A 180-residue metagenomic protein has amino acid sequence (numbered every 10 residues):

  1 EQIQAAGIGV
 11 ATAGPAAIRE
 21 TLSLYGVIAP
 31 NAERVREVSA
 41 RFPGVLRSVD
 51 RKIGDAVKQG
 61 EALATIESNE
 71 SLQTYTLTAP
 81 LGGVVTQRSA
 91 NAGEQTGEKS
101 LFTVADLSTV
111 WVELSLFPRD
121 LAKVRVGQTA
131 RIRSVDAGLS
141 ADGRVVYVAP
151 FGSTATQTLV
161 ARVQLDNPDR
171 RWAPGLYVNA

Functional and structural regions predicted by a protein language model:
E1-A40, S89, D142, V146: N-terminal beta-strand block that forms a small beta-sandwich/beta-barrel module immediately after a flexible targeting
L22, L139-A141, Q157, V178: Hydrophobic core residues within well-ordered beta-strands of beta-rich domains
V27, V45-I66, T78-S115, V135 (+2 more regions): Surface-exposed patches in structured soluble domains
V35-E37, Q95, F151-R162: Short, solvent-exposed secondary-structure boundary/capping segments
V38-S39, T65-S68, T103-A105, R162-Q164: Short, acidic/hydrophobic/Gly-rich beta-strand patch recurrent on exposed beta strands that often constitutes part
R41, P80, L116-D120, V163-D169: A structural micro-motif recognizing beta-strand termini and the immediately following turn/loop segments
V126-D142, R170-R171: Low-complexity, intrinsically disordered, polar/proline/glycine/glutamine-rich protein-protein interaction regions
